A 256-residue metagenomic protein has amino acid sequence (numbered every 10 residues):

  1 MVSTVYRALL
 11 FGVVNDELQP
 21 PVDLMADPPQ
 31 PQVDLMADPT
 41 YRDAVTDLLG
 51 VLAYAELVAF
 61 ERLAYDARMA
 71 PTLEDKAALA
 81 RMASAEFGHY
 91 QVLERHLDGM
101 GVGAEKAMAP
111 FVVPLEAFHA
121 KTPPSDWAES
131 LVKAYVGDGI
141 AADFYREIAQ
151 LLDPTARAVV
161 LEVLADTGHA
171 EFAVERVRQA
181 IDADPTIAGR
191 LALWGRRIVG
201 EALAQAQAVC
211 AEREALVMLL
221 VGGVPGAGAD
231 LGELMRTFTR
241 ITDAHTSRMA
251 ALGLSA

Functional and structural regions predicted by a protein language model:
V2-N15, D23, M36, D43 (+4 more regions): N-terminal domain-start signal
S3-F11, M82-A109, V177: Conserved alpha-helical segments that form or flank metal/cofactor-binding pockets of metalloenzymes
Y6-F11, N15-D16, D27, P31-G50 (+1 more regions): Acidic/His metal-coordination segments adjacent to aromatic residues that form catalytic metal sites in metalloenzymes
A37-A70, P124-L151, R240: Alpha-helical bundle segments that constitute or directly flank the non-heme di-iron/ferroxidase center
D43-V51, L73-G88, S130-L131, T155-H169 (+1 more regions): Alpha-helical scaffold segments that form or flank carboxylate-/histidine-based iron centers
L57, A80, S84-Q91, Y135-G139 (+5 more regions): Generic structural signal for well-ordered, non-transmembrane alpha-helical segments in soluble/cytosolic regions
R146-A204: A contiguous pocket-lining binding segment that forms or flanks enzyme active sites
I187-A256: Extended, helix-rich structural scaffolds rather than catalytic motifs
